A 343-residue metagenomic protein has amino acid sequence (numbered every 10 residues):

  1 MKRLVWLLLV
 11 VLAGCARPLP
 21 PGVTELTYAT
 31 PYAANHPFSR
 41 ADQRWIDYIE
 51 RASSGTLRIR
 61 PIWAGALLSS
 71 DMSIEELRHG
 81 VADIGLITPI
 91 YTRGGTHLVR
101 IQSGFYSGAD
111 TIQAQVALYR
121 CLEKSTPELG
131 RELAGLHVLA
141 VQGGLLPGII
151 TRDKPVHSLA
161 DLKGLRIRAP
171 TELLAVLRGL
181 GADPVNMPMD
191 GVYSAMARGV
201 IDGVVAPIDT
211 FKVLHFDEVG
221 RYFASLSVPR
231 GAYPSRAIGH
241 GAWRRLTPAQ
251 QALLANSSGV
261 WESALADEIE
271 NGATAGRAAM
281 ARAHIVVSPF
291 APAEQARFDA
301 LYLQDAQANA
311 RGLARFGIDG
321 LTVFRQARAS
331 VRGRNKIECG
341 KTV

Functional and structural regions predicted by a protein language model:
M1-R3: Positively charged n-region of N-terminal signal peptides that target proteins for export
V5-A13: Bacterial N-terminal signal peptides
C15-Q113, R131-E132, L136-V343: N-terminal secretory/targeting leader peptides
I112-R120: A short acidic, glycine-rich active-site loop that binds or catalyzes chemistry on phosphate/adenosine moieties
R120-A134: Hinge/lid segment of periplasmic solute-binding proteins
